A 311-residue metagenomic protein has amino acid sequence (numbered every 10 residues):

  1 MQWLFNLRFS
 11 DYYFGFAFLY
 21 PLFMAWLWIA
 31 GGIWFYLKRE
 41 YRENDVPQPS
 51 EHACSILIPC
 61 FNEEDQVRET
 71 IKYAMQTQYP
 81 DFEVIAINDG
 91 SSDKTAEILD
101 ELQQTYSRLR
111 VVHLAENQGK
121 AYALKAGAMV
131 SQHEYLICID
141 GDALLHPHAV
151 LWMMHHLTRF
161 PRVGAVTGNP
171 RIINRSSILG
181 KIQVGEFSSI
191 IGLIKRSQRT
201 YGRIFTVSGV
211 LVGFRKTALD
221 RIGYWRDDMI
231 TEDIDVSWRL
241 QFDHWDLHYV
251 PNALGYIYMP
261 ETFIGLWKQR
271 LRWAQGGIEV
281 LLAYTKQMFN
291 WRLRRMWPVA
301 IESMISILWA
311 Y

Functional and structural regions predicted by a protein language model:
M1-S50: N-terminal membrane-anchoring/stem segments of glycan-assembly enzymes
F23, R110-H113, A121-A123, G127-M129 (+5 more regions): Long helical/loop segments within the catalytic core of UDP-sugar-dependent glycosyltransferases, especially the large
H52-S55, E83, D235: Cell-envelope/extracellular polymer assembly enzymes that use nucleotide-activated donors
R68-E69, D93-L102, H148: Acidic helix N-cap motif at the loop->helix transition within catalytic regions of sugar-transfer enzymes
K72-D81: Short, acidic, metal-binding catalytic loop of nucleotide-sugar glycosyltransferases
D81-G90, R110-L114: Short beta-strand/loop segment that forms part of the nucleotide-sugar
S237-G255: Catalytic donor-sugar/metal-binding loop of nucleotide-sugar-dependent glycosyltransferases
